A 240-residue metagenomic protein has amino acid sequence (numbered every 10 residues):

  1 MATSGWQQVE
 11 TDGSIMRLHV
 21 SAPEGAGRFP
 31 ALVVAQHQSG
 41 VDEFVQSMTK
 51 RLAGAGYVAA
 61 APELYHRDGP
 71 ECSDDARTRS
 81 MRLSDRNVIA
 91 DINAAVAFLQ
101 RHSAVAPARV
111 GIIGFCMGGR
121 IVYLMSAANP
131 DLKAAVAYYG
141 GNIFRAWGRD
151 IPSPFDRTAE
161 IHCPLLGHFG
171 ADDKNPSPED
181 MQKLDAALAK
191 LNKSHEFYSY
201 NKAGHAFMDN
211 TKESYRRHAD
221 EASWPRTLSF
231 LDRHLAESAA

Functional and structural regions predicted by a protein language model:
W6-V105, S153-P154, A206-T211: Serine-hydrolase catalytic machinery in alpha/beta-hydrolase-like enzymes
S103-F115: Alpha/beta-hydrolase fold nucleophile elbow
G114-G118, V122: Gly/Ala-rich beta-loop-alpha elbow adjacent to hydrolase catalytic centers
D131-N142: A conserved short beta-strand
I143-R157: Active-site nucleophile elbow and catalytic-triad environment of alpha/beta-hydrolase enzymes
I161, G167-F169: Short beta-strand/loop motif that positions the catalytic acidic residue of the alpha/beta-hydrolase fold
K174-K183: Conserved alpha/beta-hydrolase "acid-adjacent" motif
A189-A240: C-terminal catalytic histidine-bearing segment of alpha/beta-hydrolase fold enzymes
